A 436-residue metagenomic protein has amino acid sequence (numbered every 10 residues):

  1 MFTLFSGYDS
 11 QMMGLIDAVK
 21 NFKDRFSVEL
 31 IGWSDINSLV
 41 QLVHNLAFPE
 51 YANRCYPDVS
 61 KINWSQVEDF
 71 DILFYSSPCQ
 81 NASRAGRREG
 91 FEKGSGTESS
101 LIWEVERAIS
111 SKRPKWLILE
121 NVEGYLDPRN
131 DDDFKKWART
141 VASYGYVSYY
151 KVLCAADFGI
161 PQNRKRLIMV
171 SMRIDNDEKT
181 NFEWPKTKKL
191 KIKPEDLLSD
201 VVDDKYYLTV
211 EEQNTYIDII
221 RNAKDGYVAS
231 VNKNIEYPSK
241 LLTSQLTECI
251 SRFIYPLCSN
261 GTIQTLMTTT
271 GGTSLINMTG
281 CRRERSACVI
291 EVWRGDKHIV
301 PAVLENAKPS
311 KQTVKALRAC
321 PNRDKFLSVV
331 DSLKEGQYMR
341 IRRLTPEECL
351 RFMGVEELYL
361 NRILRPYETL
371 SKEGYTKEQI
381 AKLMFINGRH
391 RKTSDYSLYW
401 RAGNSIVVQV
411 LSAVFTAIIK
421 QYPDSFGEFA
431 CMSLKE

Functional and structural regions predicted by a protein language model:
F2, F74, I118: N-terminal Rossmann-like NAD(P) cofactor-binding module of classical short-chain dehydrogenase/reductase
F2-K61: SAM cofactor-binding core of SAM-dependent methyltransferases, primarily the Rossmann-like beta-alpha-beta module
G7, S34-D35, D58, V105 (+2 more regions): Active-site beta-strand/loop signature of hydrolases that rely on acidic residues for catalysis
G14, V43, L101-E104, V410: Well-ordered alpha-helical segments embedded in enzymatic catalytic cores
I62-F70, A82-T273, M278-D296, V300-C320: Class I S-adenosyl-L-methionine
F70-S76: Short SAM/SAH-binding signature in class I
P78-A82, E357-L358: Short connector loops/turns at beta-strand edges and beta->alpha or beta->beta junctions
E211-E436: C-terminal target-recognition/interaction regions appended to catalytic cores
